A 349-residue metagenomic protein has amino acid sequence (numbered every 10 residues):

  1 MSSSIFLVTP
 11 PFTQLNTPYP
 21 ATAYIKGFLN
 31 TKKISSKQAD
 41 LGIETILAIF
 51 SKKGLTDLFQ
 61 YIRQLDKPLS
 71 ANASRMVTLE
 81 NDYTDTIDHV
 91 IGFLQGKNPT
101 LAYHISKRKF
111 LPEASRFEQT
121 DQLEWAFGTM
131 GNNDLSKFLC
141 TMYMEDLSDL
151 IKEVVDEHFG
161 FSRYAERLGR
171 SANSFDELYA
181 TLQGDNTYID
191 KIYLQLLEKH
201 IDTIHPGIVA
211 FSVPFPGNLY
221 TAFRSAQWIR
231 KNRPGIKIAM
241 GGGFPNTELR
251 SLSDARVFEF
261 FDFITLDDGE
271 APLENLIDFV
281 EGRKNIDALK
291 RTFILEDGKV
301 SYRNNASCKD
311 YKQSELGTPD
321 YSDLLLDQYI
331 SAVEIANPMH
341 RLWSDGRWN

Functional and structural regions predicted by a protein language model:
M1-I5, I204-H205, W348: A short, charged/proline- and glycine-enriched loop that marks the coil->beta-strand transition at the N-terminal
S4-Q14: Nucleotide-activated donor-dependent transferases that construct or modify glycoconjugates
F12-L15, P20-N30, S35-G54, V90-S115 (+4 more regions): Glycine-rich beta-alpha loop elements in corrinoid/cobalamin-binding modules across cobalamin-dependent enzymes
K53, L58-Y61: A subset of solvent-exposed loop/turn segments in beta-rich extracellular surface proteins, enriched in glycine
Q60-N72, M76, D262-A271: Acidic, His- and aromatic-enriched active-site or binding-groove loops in soluble protein domains that engage sugars
L65-N98: Glycine-rich, N-terminal phosphate-binding loop and its surrounding beta-alpha-beta segment
G131-V155: Phosphate-/polyanion-interacting regions in eukaryotic proteins
Q313-E315, P319-N349: Radical SAM [4Fe-4S] cluster-binding motif and immediate context
